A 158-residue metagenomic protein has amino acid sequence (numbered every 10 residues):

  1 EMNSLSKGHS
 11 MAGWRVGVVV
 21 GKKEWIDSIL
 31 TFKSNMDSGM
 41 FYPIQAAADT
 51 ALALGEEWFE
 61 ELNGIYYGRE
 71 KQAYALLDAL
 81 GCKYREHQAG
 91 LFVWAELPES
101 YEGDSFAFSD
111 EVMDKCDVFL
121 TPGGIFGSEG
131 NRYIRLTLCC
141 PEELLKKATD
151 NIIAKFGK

Functional and structural regions predicted by a protein language model:
E1-K158: PLP-dependent class I/II
